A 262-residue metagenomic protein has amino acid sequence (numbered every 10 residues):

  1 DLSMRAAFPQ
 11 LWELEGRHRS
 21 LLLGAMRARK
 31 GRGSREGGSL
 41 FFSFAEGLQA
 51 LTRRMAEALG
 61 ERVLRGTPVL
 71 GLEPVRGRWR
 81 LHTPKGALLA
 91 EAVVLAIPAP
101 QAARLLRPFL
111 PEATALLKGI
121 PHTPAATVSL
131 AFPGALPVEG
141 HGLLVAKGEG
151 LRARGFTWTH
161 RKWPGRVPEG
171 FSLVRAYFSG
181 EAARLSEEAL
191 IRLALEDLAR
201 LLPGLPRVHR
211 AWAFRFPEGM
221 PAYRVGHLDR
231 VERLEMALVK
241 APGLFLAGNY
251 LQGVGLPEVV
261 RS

Functional and structural regions predicted by a protein language model:
D1-W79, L89-A90, A96: Active-site/ligand-binding neighborhood in enzyme catalytic cores
F44, P121, Q252: Nucleotide-sugar-dependent glycosyltransferase donor-binding/catalytic pocket residues
T52, A56, I191, L195 (+1 more regions): Short, amphipathic alpha-helical "lid/cap" segments that border enzyme active or binding sites
R62-L64, H209-W212, F245: General small-molecule cofactor/ligand-binding pocket signal
T67-L201, E235-A237, A241: Mid-domain catalytic core of redox enzymes that form a hydrophobic substrate pocket/lid adjacent to a catalytic redox
R175, E235-V254, S262: Short FAD-binding loop at a beta-strand-to-alpha-helix junction that anchors the flavin cofactor in diverse
I191-V239: Flavin (FAD/FMN) cofactor-binding core of flavoprotein oxidoreductases
